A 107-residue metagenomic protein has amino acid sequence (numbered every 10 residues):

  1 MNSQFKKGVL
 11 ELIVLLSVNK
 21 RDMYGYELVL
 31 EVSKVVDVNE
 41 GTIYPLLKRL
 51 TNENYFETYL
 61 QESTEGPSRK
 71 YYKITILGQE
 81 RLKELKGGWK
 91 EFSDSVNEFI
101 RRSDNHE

Functional and structural regions predicted by a protein language model:
M1-S3, L60-Q61: Short beta-strand/turn micro-motifs at beta-sheet edges
N2-Y44: N-terminal helix-turn-helix DNA-binding core of bacterial DNA-binding proteins
V14-R21, Y59, F92-S95: Short N-terminal helix-initiation segments at or just after the protein's N-terminus
P45, R49: Alpha-helical DNA-recognition elements
E53-S68, K73: Beta-hairpin "wing" of winged helix-turn-helix
I74-Q79: Accessory beta->alpha helical hairpin/"wing" motif in late/C-terminal subdomains of nucleic-acid enzymes
E80-E107: Amphipathic alpha-helical dimerization/coiled-coil segments that flank or bridge DNA-binding/regulatory modules
